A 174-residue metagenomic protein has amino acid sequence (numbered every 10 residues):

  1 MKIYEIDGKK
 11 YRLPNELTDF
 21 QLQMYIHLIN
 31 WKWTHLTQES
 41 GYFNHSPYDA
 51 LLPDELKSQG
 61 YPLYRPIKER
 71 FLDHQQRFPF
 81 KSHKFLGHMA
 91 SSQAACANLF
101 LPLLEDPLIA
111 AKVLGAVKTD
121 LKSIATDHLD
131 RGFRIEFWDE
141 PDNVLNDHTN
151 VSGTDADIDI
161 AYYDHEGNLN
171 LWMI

Functional and structural regions predicted by a protein language model:
M1-H148, S152-G153: Nuclease-adjacent, charged terminal/linker segments that flank catalytic cores
D157-Y162, E166-I174: Conserved catalytic cores of phosphodiester-cleaving nucleases, focusing on short active-site segments
